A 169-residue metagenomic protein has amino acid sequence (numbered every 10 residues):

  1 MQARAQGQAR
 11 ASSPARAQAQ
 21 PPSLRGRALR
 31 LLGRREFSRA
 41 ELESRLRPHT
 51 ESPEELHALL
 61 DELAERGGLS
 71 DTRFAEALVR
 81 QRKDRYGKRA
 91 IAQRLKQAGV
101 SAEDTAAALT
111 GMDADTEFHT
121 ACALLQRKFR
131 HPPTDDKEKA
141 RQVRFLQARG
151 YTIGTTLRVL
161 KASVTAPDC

Functional and structural regions predicted by a protein language model:
M1-C169: An alpha-helical, amphipathic repeat domain used for nucleic-acid recognition, typified by the mTERF helical solenoid
